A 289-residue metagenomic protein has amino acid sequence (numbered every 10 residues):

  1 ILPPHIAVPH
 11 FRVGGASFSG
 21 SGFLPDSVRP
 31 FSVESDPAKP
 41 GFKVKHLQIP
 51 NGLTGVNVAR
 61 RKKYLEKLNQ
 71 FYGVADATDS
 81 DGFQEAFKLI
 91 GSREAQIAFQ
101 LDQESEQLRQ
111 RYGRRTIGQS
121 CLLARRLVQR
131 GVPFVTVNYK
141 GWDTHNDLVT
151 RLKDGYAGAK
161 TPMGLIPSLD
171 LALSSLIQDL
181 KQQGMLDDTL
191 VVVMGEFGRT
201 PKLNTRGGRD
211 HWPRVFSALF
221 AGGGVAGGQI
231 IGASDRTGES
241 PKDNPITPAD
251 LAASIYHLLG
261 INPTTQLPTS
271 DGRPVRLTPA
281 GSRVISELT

Functional and structural regions predicted by a protein language model:
I1-T289: Ligand-binding pockets and gating/stacking loops
